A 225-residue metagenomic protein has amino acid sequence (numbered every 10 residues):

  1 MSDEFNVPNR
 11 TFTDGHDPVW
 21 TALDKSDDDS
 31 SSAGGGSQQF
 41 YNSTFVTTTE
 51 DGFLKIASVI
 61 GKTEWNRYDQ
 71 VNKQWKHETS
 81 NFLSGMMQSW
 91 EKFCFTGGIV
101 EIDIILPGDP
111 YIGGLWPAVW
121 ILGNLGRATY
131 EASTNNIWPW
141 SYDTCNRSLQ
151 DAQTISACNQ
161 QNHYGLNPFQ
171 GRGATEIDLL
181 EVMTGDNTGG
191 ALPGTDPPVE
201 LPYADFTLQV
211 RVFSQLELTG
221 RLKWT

Functional and structural regions predicted by a protein language model:
M1-T225: GH16 jelly-roll
